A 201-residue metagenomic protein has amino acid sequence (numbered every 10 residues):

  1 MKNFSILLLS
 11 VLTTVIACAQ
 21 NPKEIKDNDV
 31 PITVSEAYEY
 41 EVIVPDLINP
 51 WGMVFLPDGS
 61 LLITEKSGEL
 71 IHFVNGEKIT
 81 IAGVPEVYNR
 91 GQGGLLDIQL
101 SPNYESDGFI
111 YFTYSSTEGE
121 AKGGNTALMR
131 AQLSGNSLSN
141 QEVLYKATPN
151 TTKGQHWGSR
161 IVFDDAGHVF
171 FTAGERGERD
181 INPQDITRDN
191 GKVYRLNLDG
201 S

Functional and structural regions predicted by a protein language model:
M1-K23: Bacterial Sec-dependent N-terminal signal peptides
L8-L9, I16, I71, N103 (+1 more regions): A ubiquitous, low-specificity "background" feature that marks scattered single residues across proteins without
T13, S116, L198-S201: Short regulatory "switch" loops immediately downstream of catalytic or recognition motifs within protein catalytic
Q20-R179: Acidic, Gly/Ser/Thr-rich repeat motifs that build Ca2+-stabilized beta-propeller blades
T126-N136, D185-D199: Beta-propeller blade signature
A166-F170, R195-G200: A structural motif
